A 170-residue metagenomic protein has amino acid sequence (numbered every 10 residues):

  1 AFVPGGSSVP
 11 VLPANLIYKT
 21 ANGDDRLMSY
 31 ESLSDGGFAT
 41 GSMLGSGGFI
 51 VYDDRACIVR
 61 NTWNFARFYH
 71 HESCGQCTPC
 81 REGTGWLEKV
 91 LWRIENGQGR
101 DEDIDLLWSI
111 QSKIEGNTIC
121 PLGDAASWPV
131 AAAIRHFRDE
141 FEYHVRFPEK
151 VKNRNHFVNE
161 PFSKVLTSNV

Functional and structural regions predicted by a protein language model:
A1-V170: Redox cofactor-anchoring modules in respiratory/redox and cofactor-processing assemblies
